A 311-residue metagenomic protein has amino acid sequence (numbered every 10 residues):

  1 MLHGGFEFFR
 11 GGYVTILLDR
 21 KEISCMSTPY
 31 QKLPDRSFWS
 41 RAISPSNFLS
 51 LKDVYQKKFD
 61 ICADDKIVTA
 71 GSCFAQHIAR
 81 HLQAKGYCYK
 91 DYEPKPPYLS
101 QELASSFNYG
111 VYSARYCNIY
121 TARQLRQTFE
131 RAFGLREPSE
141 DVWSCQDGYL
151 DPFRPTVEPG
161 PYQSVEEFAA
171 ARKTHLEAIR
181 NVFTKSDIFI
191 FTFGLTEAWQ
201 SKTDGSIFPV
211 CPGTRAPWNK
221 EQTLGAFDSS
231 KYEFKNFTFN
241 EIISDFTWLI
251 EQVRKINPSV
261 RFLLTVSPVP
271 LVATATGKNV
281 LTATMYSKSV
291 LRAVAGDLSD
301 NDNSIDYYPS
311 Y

Functional and structural regions predicted by a protein language model:
F8: Cationic, low-complexity basic patches in intrinsically disordered or flexible, solvent-exposed regions
G12-Y13, R20: Low-complexity intrinsically disordered segments
D19-Y311: Extracellular glycan-modifying ectodomains
